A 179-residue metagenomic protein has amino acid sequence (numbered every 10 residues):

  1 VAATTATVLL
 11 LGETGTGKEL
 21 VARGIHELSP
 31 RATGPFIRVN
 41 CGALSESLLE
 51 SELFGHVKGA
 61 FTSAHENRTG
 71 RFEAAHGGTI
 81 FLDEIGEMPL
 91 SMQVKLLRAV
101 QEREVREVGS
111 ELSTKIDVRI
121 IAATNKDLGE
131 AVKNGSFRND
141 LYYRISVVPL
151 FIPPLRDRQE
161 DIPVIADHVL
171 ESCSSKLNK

Functional and structural regions predicted by a protein language model:
V1-K115, I120-K126, A131, L155 (+1 more regions): AAA+ ATPase active-site-proximal loops
R23, R144, V148: ABC-type ATPase nucleotide-binding domain
N40, V148-D161: Conserved AAA+ ATPase "SRH/arginine-finger" region at the nucleotide-binding site
N134-F137: Charged helix-capping and loop-helix junction motifs
I162, A166, L170: Conserved Sensor-2/SRH helix of P-loop NTPases
